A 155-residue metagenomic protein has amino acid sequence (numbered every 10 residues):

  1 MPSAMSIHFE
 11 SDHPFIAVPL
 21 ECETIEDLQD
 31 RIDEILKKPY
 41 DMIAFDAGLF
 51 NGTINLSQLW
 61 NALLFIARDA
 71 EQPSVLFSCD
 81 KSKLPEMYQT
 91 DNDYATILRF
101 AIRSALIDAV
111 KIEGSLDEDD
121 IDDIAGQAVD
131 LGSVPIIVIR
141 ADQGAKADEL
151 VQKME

Functional and structural regions predicted by a protein language model:
M1-D30: N-terminal amphipathic alpha-helix/helix-capping segment at the start of soluble metabolic enzymes
P19-E21, M42-G52, S78, L98-D120 (+1 more regions): Catalytic beta/alpha-barrel core
C22-P73: Extreme N-terminal leader/targeting regions
E23-K37, Q89-A101, K146-M154: Short, acidic/polar
I35, I66, A101-S104, I124-A128 (+1 more regions): Generic structural signal for hydrophobic
N51-I66, G114-V129, A145-E149: Active-site-adjacent beta->alpha loops and helix N-cap segments on the catalytic face of soluble alpha/beta enzymes
T53, P85-Q89: Short, flexible/disordered intra-domain loops and linkers
N55-K83, G126-V138: Alpha-helix-loop-beta-strand connector modules within alpha/beta enzyme cores
